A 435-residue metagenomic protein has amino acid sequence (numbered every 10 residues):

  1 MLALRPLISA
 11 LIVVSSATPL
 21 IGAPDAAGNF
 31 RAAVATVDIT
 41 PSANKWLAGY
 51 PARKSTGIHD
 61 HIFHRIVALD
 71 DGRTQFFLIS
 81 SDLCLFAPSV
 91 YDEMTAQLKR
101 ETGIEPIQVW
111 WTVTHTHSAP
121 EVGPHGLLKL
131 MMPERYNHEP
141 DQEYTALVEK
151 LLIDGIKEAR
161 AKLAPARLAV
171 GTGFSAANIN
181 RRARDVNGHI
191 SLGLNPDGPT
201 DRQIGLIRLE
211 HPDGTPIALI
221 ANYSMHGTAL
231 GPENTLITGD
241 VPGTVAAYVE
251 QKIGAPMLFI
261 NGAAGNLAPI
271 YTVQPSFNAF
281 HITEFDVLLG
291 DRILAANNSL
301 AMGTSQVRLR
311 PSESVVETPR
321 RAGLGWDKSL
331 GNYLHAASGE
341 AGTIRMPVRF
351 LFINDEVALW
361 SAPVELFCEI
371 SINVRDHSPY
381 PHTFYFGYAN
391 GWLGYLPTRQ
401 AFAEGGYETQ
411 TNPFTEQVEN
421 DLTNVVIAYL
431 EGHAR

Functional and structural regions predicted by a protein language model:
M1-A3: N-terminal secretory signal peptides that target proteins for export/translocation
R5-P19: Bacterial N-terminal signal peptides
A23-T112, T116-L258, G262-A264, I270-V273 (+3 more regions): Conserved beta-alpha junction segments in alpha/beta enzyme cores
L289-G290: Anionic-ligand-binding alpha/beta catalytic cores of soluble enzymes and soluble regulatory domains that recognize
I293: Cell wall/extracellular polymer interaction/catalysis modules
